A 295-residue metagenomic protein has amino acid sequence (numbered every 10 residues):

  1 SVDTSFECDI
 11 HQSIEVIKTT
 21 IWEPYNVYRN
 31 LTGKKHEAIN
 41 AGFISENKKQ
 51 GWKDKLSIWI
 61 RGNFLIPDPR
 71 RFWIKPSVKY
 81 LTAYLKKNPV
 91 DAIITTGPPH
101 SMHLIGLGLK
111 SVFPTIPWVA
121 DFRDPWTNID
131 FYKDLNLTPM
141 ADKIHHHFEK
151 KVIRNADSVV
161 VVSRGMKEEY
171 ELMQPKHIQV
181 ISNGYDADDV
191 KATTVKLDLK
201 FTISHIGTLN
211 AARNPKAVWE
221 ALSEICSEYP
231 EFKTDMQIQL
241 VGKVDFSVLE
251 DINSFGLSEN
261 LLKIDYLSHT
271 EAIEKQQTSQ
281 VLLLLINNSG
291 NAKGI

Functional and structural regions predicted by a protein language model:
V2-K75: A conserved catalytic-core segment of Leloir-type glycosyltransferases
Y25-N30, G184-K200: Acidic anion/phosphate-binding donor-loop and adjacent secondary structure in glycosyltransferase catalytic cores
K48-G51, L81-M102, I116-V119: Short N-terminal targeting/anchoring amphipathic segment
F64, T82, S101-L104, G108-V112 (+2 more regions): Membrane-proximal helix-turn-helix segments that form the acceptor-binding/catalytic region of lipid-linked
V162-G165, I181-G184: Carbohydrate-associated surface elements
V195-R213, W219-S223: Conserved donor-binding/catalytic core segment of Leloir-type glycosyltransferases
R213, S268-E274, Q280-I295: Nucleotide-sugar-dependent
Y229, K233-M236, L240-G242, S247-I273: Nucleotide-activated donor-binding/catalytic signature segment of Leloir-type glycosyltransferases, i.e., the conserved
